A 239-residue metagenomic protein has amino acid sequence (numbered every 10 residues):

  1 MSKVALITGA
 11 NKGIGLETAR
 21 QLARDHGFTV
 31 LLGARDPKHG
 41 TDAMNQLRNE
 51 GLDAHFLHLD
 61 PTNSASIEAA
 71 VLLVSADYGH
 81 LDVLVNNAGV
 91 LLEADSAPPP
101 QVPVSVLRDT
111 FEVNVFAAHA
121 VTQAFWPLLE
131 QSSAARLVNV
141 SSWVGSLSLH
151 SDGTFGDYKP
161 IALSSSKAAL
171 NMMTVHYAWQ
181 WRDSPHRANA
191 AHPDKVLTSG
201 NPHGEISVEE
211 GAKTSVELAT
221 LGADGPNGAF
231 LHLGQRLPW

Functional and structural regions predicted by a protein language model:
M1-L31: Canonical Rossmann dinucleotide-binding motif of NAD(H)/NADP(H)-dependent dehydrogenases/reductases, specifically
I7-T8, N86-N87, R136-S142, R187-H192: Structural signature of the Rossmann-like NAD(P)-dependent dehydrogenase/reductase core
H26-D42: Conserved glycine-rich Rossmann-like NAD(P)H-binding loop of the short-chain dehydrogenase/reductase
P37-K38, H58-A70: The beta1-alpha1 cofactor-binding region of Rossmann-like NAD(H)/NADP(H)-dependent oxidoreductases
E50-D53, L73-N86, L92, P103: A glycine-rich helix->loop->beta "capping" turn within Rossmann-like NAD(P)(H)-dependent oxidoreductase domains
V85, V121-F125, L129, M173-T174: Hydrophobic positions on the long internal alpha-helix of Rossmann-like NAD(P)-dependent oxidoreductase domains
V90-L91, D95-F111, F116, E130-R182: Catalytic loop of short-chain dehydrogenase/reductase
A168, D183-H186, A190-P193, T198 (+1 more regions): C-terminal helical subdomain
